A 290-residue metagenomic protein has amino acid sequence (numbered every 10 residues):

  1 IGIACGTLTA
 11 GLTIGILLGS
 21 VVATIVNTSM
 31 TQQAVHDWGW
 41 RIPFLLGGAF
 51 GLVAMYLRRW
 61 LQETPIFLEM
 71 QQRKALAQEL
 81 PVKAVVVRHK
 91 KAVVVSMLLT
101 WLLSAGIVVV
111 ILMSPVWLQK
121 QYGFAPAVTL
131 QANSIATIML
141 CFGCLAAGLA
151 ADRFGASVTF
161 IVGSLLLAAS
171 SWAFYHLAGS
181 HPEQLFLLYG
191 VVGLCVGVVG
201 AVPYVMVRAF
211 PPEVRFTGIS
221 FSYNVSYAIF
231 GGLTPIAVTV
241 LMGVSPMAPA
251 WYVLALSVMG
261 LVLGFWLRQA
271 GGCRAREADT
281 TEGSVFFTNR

Functional and structural regions predicted by a protein language model:
G2-N27, F50, S222-T234: Glycine-rich segments within core transmembrane alpha-helices of 12-TM secondary carriers
L12-R58: Helix-loop-helix hairpin linking two adjacent transmembrane segments in secondary transporters
A54-R59, V205, W251, A255-V285: Multi-pass alpha-helical transporter architecture, strongest for 12-TM Major Facilitator/SLC carriers used
K90-L140, G231-T234: Extracytoplasmic gate region of multi-pass secondary transporters
C144-G155: Helix-to-loop junctions at the C-terminal end of transmembrane segments in multipass secondary transporters
R153-S164: Cytoplasmic membrane-interface "Motif A"-like loop-to-helix N-cap segments of 12-TM Major Facilitator Superfamily
L165-G179: C-terminal ends and interior cores of transmembrane alpha-helices in multi-pass membrane transporters/permeases
E183-G200: Hydrophobic core of transmembrane alpha-helices in multi-pass small-molecule transporters, especially MFS/SLC-type
